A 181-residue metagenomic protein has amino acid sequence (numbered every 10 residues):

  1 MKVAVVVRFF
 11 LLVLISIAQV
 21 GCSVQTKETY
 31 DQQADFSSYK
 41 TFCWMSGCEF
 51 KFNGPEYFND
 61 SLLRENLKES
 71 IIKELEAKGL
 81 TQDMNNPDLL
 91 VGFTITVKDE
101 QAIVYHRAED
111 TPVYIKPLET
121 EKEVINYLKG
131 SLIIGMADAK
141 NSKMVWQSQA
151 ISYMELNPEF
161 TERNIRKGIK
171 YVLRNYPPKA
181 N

Functional and structural regions predicted by a protein language model:
M1-F10: Bacterial N-terminal signal peptides that target proteins for export
A18-G21: C-terminal motif of bacterial Sec signal peptides marking the signal peptidase cleavage site
S23-T29: Bacterial lipoprotein signal-peptidase II cleavage site
Q25, L89, F93-K143, I151: Surface-exposed short loop/turn segments
D31-F50: Post-signal peptide N-terminal segment of mature Sec-exported envelope proteins
S46-K98: N-terminal segment of the mature soluble domain
E56-K68, I125-G130, P158-R166: Solvent-exposed, acidic/flexible segments
K140-V172, K179: Short secondary-structure boundary motifs at beta->alpha junctions and helix caps
